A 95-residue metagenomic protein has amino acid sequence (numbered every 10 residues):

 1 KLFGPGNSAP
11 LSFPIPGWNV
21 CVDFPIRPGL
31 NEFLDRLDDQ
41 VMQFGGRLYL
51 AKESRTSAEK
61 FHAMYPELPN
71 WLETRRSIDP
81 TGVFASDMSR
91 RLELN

Functional and structural regions predicted by a protein language model:
K1-R36, M64: C-terminal substrate-recognition/cap domain of FAD-linked oxidoreductases
G29, M42-N95: Activity-critical C-terminal alpha-helical subdomain
